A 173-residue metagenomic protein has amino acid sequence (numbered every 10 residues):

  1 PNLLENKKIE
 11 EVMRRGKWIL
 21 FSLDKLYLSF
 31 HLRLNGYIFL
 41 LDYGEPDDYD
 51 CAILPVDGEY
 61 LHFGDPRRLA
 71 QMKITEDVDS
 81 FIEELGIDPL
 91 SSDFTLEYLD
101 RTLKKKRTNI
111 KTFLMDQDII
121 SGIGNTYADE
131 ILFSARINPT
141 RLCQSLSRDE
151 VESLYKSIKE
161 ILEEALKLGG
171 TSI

Functional and structural regions predicted by a protein language model:
P1, E5, E10-M13, W18 (+2 more regions): Basic, nucleic-acid-binding surfaces and adjacent catalytic neighborhoods in DNA/RNA-processing proteins
I19-L23, I53-L54: Generic recognition of long tandem-repeat/solenoid scaffolds
L28-S134, L142: Phosphate/anion-contacting hairpin/loop surfaces
